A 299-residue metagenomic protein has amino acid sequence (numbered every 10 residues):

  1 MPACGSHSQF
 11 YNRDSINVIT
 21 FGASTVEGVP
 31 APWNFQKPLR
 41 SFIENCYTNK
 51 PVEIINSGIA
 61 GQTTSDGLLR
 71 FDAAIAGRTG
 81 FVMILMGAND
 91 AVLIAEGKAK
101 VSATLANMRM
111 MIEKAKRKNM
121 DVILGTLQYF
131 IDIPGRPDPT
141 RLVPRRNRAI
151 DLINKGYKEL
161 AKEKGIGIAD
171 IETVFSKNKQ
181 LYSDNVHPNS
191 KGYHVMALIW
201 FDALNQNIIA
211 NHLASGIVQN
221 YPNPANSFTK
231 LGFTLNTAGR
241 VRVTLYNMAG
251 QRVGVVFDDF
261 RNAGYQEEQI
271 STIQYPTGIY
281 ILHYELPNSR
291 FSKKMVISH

Functional and structural regions predicted by a protein language model:
M1-S57, R70-R78: Serine-esterase "nucleophile elbow" of acetyl-processing enzymes
P38-E53, D66-Q206: Alpha-helical cap/lid subdomain in secreted, periplasmic, or secretory-pathway luminal O-acyl-processing enzymes
I55-T63, D259: Short beta->alpha junction loops
Y193, L245-V253, Y280: Short, glycine-anchored, charge-dense loop/turn motifs used at functional sites
I209-Y221, A225-L245, E267-I273: Glycine-centered coil/turn sites that cap beta-strands in beta-rich domains
A238, A263-Y265, T277-I279: Extracellular Ig-like/FN3 beta-sandwich strand-entry sites
G254-R261: Solvent-exposed serine/threonine-rich low-complexity stretches and specific carbohydrate-binding patches
Q269, T277-H299: C-terminal tail/sorting-segment detector
